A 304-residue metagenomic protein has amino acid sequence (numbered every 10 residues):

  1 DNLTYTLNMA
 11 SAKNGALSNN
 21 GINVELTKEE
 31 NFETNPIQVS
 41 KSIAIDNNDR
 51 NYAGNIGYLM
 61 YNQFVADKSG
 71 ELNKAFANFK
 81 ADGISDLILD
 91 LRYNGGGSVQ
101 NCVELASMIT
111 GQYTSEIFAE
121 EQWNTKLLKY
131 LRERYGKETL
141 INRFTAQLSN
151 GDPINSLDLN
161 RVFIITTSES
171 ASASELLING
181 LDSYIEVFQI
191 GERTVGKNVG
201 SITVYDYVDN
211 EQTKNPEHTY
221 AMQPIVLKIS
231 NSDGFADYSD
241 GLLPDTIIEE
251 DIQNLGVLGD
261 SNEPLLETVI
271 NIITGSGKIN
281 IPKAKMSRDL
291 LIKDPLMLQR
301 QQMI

Functional and structural regions predicted by a protein language model:
D1-I84: C-terminal, low-ordered peptide segments at domain boundaries
K13, Y93-G96: Short, internal active-site loops enriched in acidic
I56-L59, Q63-D86, G95-I304: C-terminal "post-core" interaction segments
